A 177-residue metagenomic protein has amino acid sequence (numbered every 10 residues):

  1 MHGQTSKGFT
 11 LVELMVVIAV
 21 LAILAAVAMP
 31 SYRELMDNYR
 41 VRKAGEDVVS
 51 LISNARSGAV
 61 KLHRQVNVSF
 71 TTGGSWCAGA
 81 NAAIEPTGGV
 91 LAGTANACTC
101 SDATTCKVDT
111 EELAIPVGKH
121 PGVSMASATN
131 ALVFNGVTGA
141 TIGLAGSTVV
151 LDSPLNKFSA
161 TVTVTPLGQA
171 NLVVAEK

Functional and structural regions predicted by a protein language model:
M1-R33: N-terminal single-pass transmembrane signal-anchor helix
H2-G3, V27-E46, S50-S53, S57 (+2 more regions): N-terminal helix-rich module
